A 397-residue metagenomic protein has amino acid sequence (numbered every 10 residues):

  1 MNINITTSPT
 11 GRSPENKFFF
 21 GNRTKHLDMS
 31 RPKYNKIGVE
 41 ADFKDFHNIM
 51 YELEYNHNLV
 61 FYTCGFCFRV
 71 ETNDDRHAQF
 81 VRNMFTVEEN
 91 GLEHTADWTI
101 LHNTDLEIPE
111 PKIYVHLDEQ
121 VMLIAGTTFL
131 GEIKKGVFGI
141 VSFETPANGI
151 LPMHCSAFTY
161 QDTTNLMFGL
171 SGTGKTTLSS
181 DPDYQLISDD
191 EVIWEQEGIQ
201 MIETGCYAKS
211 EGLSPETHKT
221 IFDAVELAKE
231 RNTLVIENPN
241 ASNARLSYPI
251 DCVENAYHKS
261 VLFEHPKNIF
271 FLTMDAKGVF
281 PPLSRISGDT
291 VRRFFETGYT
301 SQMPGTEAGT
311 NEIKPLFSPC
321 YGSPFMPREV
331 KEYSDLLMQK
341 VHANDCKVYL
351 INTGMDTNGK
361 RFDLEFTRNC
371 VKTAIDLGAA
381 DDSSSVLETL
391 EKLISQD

Functional and structural regions predicted by a protein language model:
M1-T164, P182, E195-D397: A noncatalytic interaction/capping subdomain that flanks phosphate/NTP-handling catalytic cores
Y160-D189: Glycine-rich phosphate-binding P-loop
I187-E197: Glycine-rich loop(s) and the adjacent beta-strand/alpha-helix scaffold that form part
